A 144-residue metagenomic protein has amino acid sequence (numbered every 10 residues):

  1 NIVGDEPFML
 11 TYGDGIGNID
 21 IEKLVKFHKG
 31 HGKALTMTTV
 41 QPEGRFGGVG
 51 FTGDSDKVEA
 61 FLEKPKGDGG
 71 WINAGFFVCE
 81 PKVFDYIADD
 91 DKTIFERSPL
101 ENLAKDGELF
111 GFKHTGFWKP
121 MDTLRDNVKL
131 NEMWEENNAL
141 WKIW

Functional and structural regions predicted by a protein language model:
N1-P7: Active-site nucleotide-sugar/metal-binding loop of Leloir-type enzymes
P7-M9, I16, E22-K29, Q41-G44 (+1 more regions): Catalytic-core segments of class I nucleotidyltransferases/pyrophosphorylases that form NMP-activated intermediates
T38: Extracellular glycan-interaction surfaces
G47-V49: Residue-level detector of beta-strand structural context in well-folded domains
F51-K57: Short acidic-glycine loop/turn motifs at beta-strand connectors
